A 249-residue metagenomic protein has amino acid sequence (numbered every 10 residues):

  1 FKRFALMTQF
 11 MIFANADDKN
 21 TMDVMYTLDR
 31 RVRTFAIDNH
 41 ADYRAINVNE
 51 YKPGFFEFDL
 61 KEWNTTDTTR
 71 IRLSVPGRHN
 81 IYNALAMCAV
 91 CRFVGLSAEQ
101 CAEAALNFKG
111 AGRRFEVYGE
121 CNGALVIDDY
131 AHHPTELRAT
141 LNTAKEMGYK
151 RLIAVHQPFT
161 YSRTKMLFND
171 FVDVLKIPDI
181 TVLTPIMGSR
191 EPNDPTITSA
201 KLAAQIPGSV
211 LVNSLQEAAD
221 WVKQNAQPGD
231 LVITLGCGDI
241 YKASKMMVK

Functional and structural regions predicted by a protein language model:
F1-V126, Y149, A200-A204: Acidic, Mg2+-coordinating active-site environments of NTP-dependent enzymes
A14, T34, A154-H156, L183 (+1 more regions): Structural beta-sheet core signal
M22-M25, R44, T164-K165, P192-N193 (+2 more regions): Short glycine-/acidic-enriched loop or helix-start segments at secondary-structure transitions that form or flank
A111-R113, T135, L141-P207: Active-site beta-alpha connecting loops in nucleotide-dependent enzymes
V126-H132: Switch II (G3) loop of P-loop NTPases
V210-S214, A218: Short acidic-hydrophobic, aromatic-tinged amphipathic segments that line or gate anion-handling sites
E217-V248: A glycine-rich beta-strand to alpha-helix segment that forms a phosphate/ribose-binding loop at ligand/cofactor sites
